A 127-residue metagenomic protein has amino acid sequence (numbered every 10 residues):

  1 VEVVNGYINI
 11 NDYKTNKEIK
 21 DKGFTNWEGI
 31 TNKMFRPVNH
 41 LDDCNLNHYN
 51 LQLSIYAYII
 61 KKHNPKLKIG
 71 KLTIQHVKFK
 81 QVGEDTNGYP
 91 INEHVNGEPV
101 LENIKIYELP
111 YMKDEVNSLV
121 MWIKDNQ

Functional and structural regions predicted by a protein language model:
V1-K20, K33-M34, Y56: Conserved catalytic cores of phosphodiester-cleaving nucleases, focusing on short active-site segments
K17-K22, Q81-G83: Short catalytic/ligand-binding loop motif for oxyanion handling, primarily in non-cytosolic enzymes, centered on
I30-R36, H40-Q127: Metal-dependent nuclease catalytic regions and adjoining charged, substrate-binding loops involved in nucleic-acid end
